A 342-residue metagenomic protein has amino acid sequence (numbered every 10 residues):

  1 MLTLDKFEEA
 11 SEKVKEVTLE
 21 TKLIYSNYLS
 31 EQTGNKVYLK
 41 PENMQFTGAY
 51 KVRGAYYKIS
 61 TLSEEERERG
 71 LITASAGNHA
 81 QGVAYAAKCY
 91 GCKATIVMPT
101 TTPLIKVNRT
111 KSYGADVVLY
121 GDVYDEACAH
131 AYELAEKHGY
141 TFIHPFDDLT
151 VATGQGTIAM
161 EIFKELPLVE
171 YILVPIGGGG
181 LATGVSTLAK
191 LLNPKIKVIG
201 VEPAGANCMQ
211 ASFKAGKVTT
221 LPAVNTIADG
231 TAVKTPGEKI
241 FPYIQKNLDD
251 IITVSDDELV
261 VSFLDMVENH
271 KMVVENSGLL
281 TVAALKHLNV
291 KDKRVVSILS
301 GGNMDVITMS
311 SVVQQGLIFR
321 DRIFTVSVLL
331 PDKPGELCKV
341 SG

Functional and structural regions predicted by a protein language model:
M1-G342: PLP-dependent amino-acid enzyme catalytic core
